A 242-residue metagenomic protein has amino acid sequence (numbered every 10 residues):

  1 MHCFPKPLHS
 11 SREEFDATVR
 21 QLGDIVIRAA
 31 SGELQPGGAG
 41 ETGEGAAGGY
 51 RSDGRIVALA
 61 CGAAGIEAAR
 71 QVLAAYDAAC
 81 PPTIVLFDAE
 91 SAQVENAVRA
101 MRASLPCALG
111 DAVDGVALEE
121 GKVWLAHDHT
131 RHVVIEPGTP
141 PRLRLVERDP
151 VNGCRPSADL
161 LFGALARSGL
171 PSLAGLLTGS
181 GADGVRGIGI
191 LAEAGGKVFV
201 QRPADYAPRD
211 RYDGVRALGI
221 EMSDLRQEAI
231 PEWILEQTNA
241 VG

Functional and structural regions predicted by a protein language model:
M1-G242: Conserved acid/base catalytic micro-environments in cytosolic active-site loops
